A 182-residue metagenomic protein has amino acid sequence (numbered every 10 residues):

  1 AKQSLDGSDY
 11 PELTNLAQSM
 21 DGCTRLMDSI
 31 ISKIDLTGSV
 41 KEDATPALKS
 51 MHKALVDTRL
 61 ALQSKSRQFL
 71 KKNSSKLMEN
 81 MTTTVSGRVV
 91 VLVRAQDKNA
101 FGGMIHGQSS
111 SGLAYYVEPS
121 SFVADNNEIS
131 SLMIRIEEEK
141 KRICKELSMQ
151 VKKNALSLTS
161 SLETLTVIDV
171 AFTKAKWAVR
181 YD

Functional and structural regions predicted by a protein language model:
A1-G22: Long, charged all-alpha helical bundle/coiled-coil segments in cytosolic proteins
A1-K2, C23-I30, G103: Cytosolic, long alpha-helical scaffolding segments
S8-P11, I30-D182: Alpha-helical coupling/stalk and coiled-coil linker elements that connect catalytic or binding modules and transmit
